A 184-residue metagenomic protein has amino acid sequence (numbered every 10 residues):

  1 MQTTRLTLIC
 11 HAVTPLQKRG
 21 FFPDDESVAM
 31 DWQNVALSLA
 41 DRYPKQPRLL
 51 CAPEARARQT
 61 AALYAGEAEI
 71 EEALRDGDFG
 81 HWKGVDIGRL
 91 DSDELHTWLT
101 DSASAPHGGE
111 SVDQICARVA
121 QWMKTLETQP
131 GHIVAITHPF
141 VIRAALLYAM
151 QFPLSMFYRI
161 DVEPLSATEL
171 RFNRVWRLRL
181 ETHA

Functional and structural regions predicted by a protein language model:
M1-R5, I70, G77-G88, L147-A184: Acidic, low-complexity terminal tails and accessory targeting/binding regions of phosphate-metabolizing enzymes
Q2-G66, E110: Active-site-proximal alpha-helix that buttresses catalytic centers in soluble enzyme cores
L6, P47, Q129-F140: Generic beta-sheet signal
L37-D41, C116, A120-E127: Generic structural signal for well-ordered alpha-helical scaffold segments
C51-A52, A117, I136-T137: Short beta-strand scaffold positions
L63, E67, T125, Y148-F152: Active-site catalytic microenvironments for nucleophilic, acid-base chemistry
Y64-A120: Phosphate-handling substructures
P139-R143, S166: GST superfamily/GST-like fold recognition
